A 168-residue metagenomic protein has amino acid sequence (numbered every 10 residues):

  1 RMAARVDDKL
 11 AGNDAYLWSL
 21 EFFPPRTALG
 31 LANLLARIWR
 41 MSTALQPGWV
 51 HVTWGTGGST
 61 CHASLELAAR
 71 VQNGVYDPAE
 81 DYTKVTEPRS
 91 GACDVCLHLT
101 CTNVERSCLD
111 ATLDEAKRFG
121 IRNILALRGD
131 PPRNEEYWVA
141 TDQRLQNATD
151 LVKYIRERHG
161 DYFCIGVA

Functional and structural regions predicted by a protein language model:
R1-L20, T27, A32: N-terminal amphipathic alpha-helix/helix-capping segment at the start of soluble metabolic enzymes
W18-P24, G48-V52, V95-L99, I124-A126 (+1 more regions): Hydrophobic faces of well-ordered beta-strands that scaffold small-molecule active sites in alpha/beta enzyme cores
P25, T43, P47-L67, G129-Q143: Glycine-rich, proline-tolerant flexible connector loops at the mouths of alpha/beta enzymes
L29, T56-H62, T102-S107: Acidic-and-aromatic substrate-binding clefts and catalytic sites of carbohydrate-active enzymes
N33, C101-R118, Q143-Q146: Glycine-rich anion/phosphate-binding loops
S42-T43, K117: Non-catalytic positions within long, well-ordered alpha-helices that form the structural scaffold/packing of enzyme
G58-L97, D142-G166: Alpha-helix-loop-beta-strand connector modules within alpha/beta enzyme cores
